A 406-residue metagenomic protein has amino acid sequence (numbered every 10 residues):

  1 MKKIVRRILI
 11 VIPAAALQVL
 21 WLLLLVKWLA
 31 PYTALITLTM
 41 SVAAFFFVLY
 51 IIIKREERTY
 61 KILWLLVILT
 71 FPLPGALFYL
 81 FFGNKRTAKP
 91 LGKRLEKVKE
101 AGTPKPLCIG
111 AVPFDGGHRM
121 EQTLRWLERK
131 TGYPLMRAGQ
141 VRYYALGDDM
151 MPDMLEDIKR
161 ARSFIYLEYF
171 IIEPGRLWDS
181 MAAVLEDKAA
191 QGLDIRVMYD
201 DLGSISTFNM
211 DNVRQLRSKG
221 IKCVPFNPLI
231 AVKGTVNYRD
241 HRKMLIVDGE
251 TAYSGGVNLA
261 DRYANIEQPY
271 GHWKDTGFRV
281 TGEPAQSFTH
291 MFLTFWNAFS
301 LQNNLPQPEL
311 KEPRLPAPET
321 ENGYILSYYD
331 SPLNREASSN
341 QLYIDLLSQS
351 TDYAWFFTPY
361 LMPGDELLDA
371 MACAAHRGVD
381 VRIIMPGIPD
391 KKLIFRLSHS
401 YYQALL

Functional and structural regions predicted by a protein language model:
M1-N340, D345, Q349, P389 (+1 more regions): N-terminal localization/anchoring segments of enzymes in phospholipid and broader phosphate metabolism
I165, T351-A354, D380: Structured, soluble regulatory/oligomerization domains located on the cytosolic or IMS-facing side of membrane proteins
F208, L367, L393-F395: Short, well-ordered secondary-structure micro-motifs
V257, P359-Y360: Active-site metal-binding loops of divalent metal-dependent hydrolases
Y360-R382, P386, D390-K391: Helical hairpin unit composed of two closely spaced alpha helices linked by a short loop
R396-L406: Acidic, Ser/Thr-rich peripheral helices and adjacent loops at domain boundaries
